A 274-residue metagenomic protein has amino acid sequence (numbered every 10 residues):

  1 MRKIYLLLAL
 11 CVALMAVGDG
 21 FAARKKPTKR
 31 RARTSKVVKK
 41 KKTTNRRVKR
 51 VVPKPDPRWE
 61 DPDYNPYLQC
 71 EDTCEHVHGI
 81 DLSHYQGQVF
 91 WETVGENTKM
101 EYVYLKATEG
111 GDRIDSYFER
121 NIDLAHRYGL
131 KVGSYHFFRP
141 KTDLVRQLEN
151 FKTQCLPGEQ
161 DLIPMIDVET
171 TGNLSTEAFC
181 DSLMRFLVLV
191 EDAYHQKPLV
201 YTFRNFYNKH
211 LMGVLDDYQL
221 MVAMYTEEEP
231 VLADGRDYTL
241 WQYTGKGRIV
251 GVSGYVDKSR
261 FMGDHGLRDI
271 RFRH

Functional and structural regions predicted by a protein language model:
M1-I4: Positively charged n-region of N-terminal signal peptides that target proteins for export
L8-M15: Bacterial N-terminal signal peptides
A16-A22: Boundary at the C-terminal end of the N-terminal hydrophobic targeting segment
R24-E101, K106-T108: Boundary/entry segment of secreted carbohydrate-active catalytic domains
V48-G79, L215-H274: Functionally critical loop-and-helix segments that line ligand-binding/catalytic clefts of soluble enzyme domains
Y64-P66, D72-G87, G95, K106-L187 (+1 more regions): Substrate-binding cleft of extracellular glycoside hydrolase catalytic domains
D112, K141, Y207, E229 (+1 more regions): Flexible, glycine-rich phosphate/dinucleotide-binding loops and adjacent beta-alpha linkers at cofactor/substrate
L162-G235: Catalytic domains of cell-wall/extracellular-matrix polysaccharide-remodeling enzymes, centered on de-N-acetylation
